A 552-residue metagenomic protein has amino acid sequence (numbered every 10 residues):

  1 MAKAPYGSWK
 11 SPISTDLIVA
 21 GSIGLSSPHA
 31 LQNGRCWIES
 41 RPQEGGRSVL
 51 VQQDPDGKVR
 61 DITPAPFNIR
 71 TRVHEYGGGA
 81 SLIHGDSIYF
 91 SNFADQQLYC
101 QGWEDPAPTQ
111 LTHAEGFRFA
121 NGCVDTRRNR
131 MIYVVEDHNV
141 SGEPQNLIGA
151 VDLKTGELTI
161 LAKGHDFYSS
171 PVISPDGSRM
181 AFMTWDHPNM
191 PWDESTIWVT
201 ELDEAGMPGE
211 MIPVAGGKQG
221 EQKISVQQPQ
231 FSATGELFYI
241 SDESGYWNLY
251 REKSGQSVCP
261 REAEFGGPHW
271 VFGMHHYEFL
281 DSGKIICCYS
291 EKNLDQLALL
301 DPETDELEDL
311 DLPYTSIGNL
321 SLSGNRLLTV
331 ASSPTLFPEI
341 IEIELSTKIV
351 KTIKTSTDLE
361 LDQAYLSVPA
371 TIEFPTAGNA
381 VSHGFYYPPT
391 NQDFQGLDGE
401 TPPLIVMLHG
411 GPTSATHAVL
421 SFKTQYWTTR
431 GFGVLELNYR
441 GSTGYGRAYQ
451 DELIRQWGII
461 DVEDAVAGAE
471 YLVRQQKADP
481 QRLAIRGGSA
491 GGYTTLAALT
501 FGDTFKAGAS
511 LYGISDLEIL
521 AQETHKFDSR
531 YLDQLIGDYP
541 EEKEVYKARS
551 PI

Functional and structural regions predicted by a protein language model:
M1-G24, D54-Y76, Q101-R118, G149-S169 (+6 more regions): Multi-bladed beta-propeller domains
S22-H29, C36-E39, S48, R60-D61 (+12 more regions): Non-catalytic accessory segments flanking enzyme active sites
A30-Q32, I83-G85, D125-R127, P175-D176 (+3 more regions): Residue-level detector of Asp-centered blade-edge/turn motifs that repeat once per structural unit in beta-propeller
R35, I88, M131, M180 (+3 more regions): Hydrophobic beta-strand positions that form the internal "hydrophobic ladder" of WD40/Gbeta-like beta-propeller blades
E39-V49, I69-E75, F90-L98, H113-F119 (+11 more regions): A flexible loop/linker signature enriched in serine peptidases of the S9 family
S87-T109, N121-V124, M131: Hydrophobic or amphipathic alpha-helical targeting/insertion segments
D393-P402, M407-Y445: Short substrate-entry loop that stabilizes the transition state in hydrolases
Y439-I552: Active-site-proximal cap/loop segments of hydrolase catalytic domains
